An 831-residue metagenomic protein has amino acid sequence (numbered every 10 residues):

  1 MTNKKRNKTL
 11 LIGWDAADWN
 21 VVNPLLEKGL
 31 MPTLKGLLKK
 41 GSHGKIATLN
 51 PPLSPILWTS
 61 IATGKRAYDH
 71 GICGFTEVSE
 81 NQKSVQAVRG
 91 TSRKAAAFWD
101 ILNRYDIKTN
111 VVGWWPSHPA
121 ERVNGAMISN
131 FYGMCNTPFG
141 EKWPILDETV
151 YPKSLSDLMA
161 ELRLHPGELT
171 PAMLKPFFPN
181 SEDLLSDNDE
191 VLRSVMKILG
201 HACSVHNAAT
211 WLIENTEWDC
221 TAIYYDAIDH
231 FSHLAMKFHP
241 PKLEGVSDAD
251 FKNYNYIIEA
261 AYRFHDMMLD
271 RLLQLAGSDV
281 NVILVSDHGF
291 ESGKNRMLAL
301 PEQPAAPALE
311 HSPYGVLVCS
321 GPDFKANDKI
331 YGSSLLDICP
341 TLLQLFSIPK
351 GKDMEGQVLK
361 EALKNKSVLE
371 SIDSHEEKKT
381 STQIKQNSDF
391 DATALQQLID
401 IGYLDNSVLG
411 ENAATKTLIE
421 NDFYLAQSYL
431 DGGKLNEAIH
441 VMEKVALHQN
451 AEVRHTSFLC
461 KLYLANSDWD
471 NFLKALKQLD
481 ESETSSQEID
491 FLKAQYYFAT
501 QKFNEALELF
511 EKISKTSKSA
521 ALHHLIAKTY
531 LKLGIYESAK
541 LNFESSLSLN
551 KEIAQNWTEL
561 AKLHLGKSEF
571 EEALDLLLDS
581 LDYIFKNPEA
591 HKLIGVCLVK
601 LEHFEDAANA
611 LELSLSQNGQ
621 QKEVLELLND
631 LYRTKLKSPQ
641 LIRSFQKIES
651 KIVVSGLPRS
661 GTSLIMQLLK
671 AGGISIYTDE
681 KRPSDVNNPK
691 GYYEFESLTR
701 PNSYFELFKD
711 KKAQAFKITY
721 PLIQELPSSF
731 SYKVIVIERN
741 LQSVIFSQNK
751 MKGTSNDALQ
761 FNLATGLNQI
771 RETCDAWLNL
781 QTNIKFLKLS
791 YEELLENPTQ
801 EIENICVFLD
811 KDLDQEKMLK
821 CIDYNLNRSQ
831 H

Functional and structural regions predicted by a protein language model:
T2-K4, T9, N20-V21, V195-E217 (+4 more regions): A long, amphipathic alpha-helix that forms part of the scaffold/cap immediately adjacent to metal-dependent active
L49, N124-F131, R643-K712, C821-S829: PAPS-dependent sulfotransferase catalytic core
R66-A249: His/Asp/Glu-rich, glycine-adjacent segments that coordinate divalent cations and/or stabilize oxyanion chemistry on
D279-G321, E355: Histidine-centered active-site microenvironments of extracellular/periplasmic hydrolases and transferases
I348-N365, K681-K690, N779-H831: The conserved 3'-phosphoadenosine-5'-phosphosulfate
L615, A713-D814: PAPS-dependent sulfotransferase catalytic domain
